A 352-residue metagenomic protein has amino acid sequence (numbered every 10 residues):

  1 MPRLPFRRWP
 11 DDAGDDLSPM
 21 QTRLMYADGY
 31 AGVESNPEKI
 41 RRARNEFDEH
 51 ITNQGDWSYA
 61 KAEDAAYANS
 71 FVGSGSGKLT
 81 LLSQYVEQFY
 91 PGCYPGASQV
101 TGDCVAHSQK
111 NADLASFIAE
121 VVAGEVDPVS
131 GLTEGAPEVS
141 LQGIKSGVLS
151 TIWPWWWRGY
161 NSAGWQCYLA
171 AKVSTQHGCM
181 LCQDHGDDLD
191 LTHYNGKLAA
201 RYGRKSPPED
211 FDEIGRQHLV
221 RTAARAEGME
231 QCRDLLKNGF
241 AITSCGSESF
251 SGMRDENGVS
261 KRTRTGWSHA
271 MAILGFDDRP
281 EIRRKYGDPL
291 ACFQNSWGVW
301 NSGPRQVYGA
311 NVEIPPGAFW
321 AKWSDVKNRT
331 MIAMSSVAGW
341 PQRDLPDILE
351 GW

Functional and structural regions predicted by a protein language model:
M1-G131, S162-Q176: Structured alpha-helical subdomains that flank or immediately precede key functional sites
P2, H50, S146-L149, A333: Intrinsically disordered, low-complexity regions enriched in Ser/Pro/Gly/Gln/His and often acidic
D12, N53, S150, S206-E209 (+1 more regions): Helix N-terminus capping/helix-initiation residues
S35, K39, D64, F71-K78 (+4 more regions): Intrinsically disordered, low-complexity coil segments
K110-L114, W155-Q294, V299, G303-W352: Predominantly the structural core of cysteine protease catalytic domains
P128-L169: Hydrophobic/aromatic-rich structural module bridging two neighboring secondary-structure elements via a short loop
